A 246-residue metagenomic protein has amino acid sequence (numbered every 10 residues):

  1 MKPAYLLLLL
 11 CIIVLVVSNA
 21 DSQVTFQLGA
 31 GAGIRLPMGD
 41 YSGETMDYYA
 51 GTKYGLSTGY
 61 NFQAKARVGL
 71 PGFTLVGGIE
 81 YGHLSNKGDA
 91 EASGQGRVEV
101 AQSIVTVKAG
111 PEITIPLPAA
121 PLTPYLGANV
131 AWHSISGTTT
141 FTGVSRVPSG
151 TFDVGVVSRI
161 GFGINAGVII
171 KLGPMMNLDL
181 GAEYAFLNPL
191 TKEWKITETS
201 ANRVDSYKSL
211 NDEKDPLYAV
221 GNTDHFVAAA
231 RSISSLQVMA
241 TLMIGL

Functional and structural regions predicted by a protein language model:
L7-L15: Bacterial N-terminal signal peptides
D21-P71, A230-L246: Short glycine/proline- and aromatic-enriched beta-strand/turn motifs that initiate or cap beta-hairpins
S22-F26, P71-F73, L117-L122, L172-M176: Short coil turns and loop connectors of transmembrane beta-barrels in diderm outer membranes and organellar homologs
L28-L36, G77-H83, L126-W132, V168 (+2 more regions): Transmembrane beta-barrel strands of outer-membrane/channel proteins
M46-K53, E91-V100, V147-V154, D224-A228: Extracellular loop and loop/strand-boundary signature of outer-membrane beta-barrel proteins
Y54-G59, E99-T106, V154-G161, A230-S234: Short sequence motifs at beta-strands and strand-loop junctions characteristic of Gram-negative outer-membrane
K65-V147, M239-L246: Gram-negative (and chloroplast) outer-membrane scaffold detector with strong preference for beta-barrel transmembrane
G173-L246: Predominantly the C-terminal beta-signal and adjacent terminal strand-loop region of outer-membrane beta-barrel
